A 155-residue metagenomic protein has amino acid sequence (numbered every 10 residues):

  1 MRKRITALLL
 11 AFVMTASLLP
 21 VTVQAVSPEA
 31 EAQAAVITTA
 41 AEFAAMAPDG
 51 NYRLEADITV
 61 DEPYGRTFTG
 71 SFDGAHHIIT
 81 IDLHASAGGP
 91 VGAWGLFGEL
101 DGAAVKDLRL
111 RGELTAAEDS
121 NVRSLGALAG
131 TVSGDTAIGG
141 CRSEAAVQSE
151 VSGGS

Functional and structural regions predicted by a protein language model:
M1-L9: Positively charged n-region of N-terminal signal peptides that target proteins for export
L10-L18: Hydrophobic core
V21-Q24: Sec/Tat signal peptide C-region and signal peptidase I cleavage site
V26-S155: Surface-exposed repetitive/solenoidal architectures
